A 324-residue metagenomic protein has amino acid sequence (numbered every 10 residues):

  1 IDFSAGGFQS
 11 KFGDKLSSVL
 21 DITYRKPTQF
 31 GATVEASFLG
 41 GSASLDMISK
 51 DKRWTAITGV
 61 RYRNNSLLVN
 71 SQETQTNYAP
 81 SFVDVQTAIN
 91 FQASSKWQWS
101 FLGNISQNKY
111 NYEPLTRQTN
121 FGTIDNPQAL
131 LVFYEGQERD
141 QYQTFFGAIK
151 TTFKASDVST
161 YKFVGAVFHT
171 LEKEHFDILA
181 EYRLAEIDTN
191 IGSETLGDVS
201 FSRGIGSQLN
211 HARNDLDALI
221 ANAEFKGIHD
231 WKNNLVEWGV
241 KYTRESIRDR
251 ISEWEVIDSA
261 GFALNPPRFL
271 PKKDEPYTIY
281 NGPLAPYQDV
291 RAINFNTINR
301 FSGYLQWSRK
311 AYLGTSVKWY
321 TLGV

Functional and structural regions predicted by a protein language model:
I1-G31: A beta-strand signature from Gram-negative outer-membrane beta-barrel systems, especially the internal plug domain
G7-S10, S42, N65: Short beta-strands and strand-coil junctions in structured, solvent-facing domains, enriched
F12-D14, A32-S42, T297, G323-V324: Solvent-exposed loop/turn segments connecting transmembrane beta-strands in outer-membrane beta-barrel proteins
S17-P27, R63-S71, P80, G122-V132 (+3 more regions): Flexible, solvent-exposed coil segments and beta strand-coil junctions, predominantly the extracellular/periplasmic
T33, L39-Y62, Q75-P114, E138-F163 (+1 more regions): Transmembrane beta-barrel wall of Gram-negative outer-membrane proteins
L67-E73, E113, S252: Short acidic, glycine/proline-rich loop/turn micro-motifs
Q92-Q107, Q137-V324: Face-selective signature of the C-terminal outer-membrane beta-barrel domain
L115-G122, A180, E255: Short, flexible, mixed-charge acidic loops at enzyme active sites
